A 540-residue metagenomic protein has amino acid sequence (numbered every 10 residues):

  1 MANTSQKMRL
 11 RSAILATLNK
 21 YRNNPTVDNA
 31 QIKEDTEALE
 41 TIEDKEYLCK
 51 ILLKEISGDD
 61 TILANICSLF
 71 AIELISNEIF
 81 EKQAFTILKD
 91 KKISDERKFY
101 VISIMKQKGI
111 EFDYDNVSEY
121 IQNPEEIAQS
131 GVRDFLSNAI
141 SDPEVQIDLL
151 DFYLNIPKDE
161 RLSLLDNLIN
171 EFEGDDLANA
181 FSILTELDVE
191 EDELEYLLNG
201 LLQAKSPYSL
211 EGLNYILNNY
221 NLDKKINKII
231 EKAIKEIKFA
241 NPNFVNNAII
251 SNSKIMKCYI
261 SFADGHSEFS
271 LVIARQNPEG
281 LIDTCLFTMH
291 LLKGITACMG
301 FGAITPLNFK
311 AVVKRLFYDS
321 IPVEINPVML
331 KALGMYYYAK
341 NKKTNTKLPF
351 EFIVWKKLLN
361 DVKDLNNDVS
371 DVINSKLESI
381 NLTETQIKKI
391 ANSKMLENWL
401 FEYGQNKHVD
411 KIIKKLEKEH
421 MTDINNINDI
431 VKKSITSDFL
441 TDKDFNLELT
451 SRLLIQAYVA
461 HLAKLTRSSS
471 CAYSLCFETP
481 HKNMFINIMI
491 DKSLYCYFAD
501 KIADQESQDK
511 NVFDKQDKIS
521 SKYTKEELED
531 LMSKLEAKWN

Functional and structural regions predicted by a protein language model:
M1-N167, D175-A178, E190-E195, L210 (+1 more regions): Non-catalytic terminal/accessory regions
F172: Short, small/polar-rich loop/turn modules that mediate ligand/substrate recognition or access, typified
Y196-G200: Early compact domain cores of eukaryotic multidomain regulators
N214-N221: TPR/TPR-like (Sel1-like) alpha-helical repeat modules
